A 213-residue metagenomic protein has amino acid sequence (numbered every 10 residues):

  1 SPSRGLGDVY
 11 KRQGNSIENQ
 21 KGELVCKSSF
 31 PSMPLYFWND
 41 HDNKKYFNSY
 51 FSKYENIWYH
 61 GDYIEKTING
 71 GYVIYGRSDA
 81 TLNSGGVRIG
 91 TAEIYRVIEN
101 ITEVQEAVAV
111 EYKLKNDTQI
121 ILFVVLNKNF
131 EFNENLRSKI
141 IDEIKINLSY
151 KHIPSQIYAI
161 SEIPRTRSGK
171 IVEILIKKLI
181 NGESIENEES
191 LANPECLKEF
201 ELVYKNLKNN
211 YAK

Functional and structural regions predicted by a protein language model:
S1-Y10: Single conserved hydrophobic/aromatic residue that forms the stacking wall/gate of nucleotide- or nucleobase-binding
R4, G22, G61, T118-I120 (+1 more regions): Change "...and in nucleic-acid phosphodiester-cleaving endonucleases..." to "...and in nucleic-acid processing enzymes
K11-R12, K66-T67, R165-T166: Short, acidic, Ser/Thr-enriched surface-loop or helix-capping motifs
G14-Y54, I89, S184-I185: Conserved ATP/PPi-binding loop(s) of AMP-dependent carboxylate-activating enzymes
F30, L35, K44, N56 (+5 more regions): AMP-binding/adenylate-forming catalytic core of the ANL superfamily
I157-I160: General small-molecule cofactor/ligand-binding pocket signal
K178-S184: Short arginine-rich
L197-K213: Cysteine/selenocysteine-centered motifs that mediate thiol-based redox chemistry or coordinate metal-sulfur cofactors
